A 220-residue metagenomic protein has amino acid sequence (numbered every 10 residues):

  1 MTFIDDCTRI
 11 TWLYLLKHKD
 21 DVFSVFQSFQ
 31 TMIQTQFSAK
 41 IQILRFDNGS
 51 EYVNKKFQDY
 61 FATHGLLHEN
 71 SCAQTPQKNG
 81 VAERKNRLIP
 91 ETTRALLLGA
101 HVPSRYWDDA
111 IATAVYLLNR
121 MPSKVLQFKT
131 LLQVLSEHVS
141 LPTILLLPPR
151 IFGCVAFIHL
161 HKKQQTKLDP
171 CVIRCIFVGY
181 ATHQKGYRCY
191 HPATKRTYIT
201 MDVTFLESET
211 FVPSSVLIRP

Functional and structural regions predicted by a protein language model:
M1-P220: Anionic group-binding determinants
